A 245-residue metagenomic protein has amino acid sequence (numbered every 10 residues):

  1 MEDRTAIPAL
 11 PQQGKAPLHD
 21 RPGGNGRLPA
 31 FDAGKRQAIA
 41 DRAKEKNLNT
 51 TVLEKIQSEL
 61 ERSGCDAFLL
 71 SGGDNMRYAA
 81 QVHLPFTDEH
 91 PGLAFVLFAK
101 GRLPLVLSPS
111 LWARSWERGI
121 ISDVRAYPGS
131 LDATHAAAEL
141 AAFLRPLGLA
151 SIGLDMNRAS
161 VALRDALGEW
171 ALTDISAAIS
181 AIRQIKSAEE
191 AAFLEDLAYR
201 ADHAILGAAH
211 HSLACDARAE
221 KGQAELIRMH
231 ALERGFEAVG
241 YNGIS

Functional and structural regions predicted by a protein language model:
T5-A9, A16, P22: Short linear motifs in low-complexity or flexible loops
R27, G34-N47: Short, Lys/Arg-enriched N-terminal segments with co-localized hydrophobic residues within the first ~10-30 amino acids
R42-A142, Y199: N-terminal accessory/capping or targeting/presequence segment of soluble
K44, L48-L53, L131-V239: Flexible, acidic/His-enriched mid-domain "rim/lid" segments that flank
